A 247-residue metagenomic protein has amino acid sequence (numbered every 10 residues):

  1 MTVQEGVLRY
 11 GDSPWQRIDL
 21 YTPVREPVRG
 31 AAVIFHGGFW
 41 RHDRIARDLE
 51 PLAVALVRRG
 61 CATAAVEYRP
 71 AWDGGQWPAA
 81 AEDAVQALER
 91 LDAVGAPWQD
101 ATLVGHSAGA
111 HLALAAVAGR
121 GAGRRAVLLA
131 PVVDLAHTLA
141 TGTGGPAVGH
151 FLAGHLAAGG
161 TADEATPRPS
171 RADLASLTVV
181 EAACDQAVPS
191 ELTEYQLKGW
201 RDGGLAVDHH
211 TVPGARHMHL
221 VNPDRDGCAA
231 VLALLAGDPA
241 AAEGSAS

Functional and structural regions predicted by a protein language model:
M1-E26: N-terminal cap/lid segment of alpha/beta-hydrolase-fold proteins
V24-V28, A32-A55: Short, surface-exposed "cap/lid" segments of acyl-processing enzymes
D43-A53, A64-Q99: Catalytic nucleophile-loop/oxyanion-hole region of alpha/beta-hydrolase and closely related hydrolase-like folds
L103-G105, L129: Short beta-strand immediately N-terminal to the catalytic nucleophile in serine-hydrolase-like folds
G105-A115: Glycine-rich nucleophile elbow surrounding the catalytic serine of serine-hydrolase chemistry
L114-G160: Hydrolase active-site cap/lid region
H137-L139, H155-L192: The feature captures the conserved acid-bearing segment of alpha/beta-hydrolase catalytic domains
E194-L197, R201-S247: C-terminal catalytic histidine-bearing segment of alpha/beta-hydrolase fold enzymes
